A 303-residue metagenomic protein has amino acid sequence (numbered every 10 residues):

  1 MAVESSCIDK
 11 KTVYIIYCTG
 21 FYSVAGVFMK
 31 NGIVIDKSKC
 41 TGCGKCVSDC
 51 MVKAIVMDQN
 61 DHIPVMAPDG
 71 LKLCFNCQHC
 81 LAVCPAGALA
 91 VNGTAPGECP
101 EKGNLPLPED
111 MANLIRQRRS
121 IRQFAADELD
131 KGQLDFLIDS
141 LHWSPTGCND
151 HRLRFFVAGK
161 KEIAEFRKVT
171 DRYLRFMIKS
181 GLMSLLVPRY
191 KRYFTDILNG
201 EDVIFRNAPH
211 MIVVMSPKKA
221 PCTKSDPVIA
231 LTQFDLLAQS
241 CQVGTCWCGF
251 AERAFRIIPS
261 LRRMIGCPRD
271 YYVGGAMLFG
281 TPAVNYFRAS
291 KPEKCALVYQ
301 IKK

Functional and structural regions predicted by a protein language model:
A2-V56: Ferredoxin-type iron-sulfur electron-transfer modules and their immediate structural context
T41, L137, L141, H210-I212 (+2 more regions): Small-aliphatic-rich amphipathic alpha-helix that forms the alpha element of a beta-alpha
K45-H62, H79-P96: Iron-sulfur cluster-binding cysteine motifs and their immediate structural context in ferredoxin-like electron-transfer
D61-F75: Short linker/helix segments within small regulatory modules
L71-G87, E109-Q117: Short Fe-S-cluster ligation motifs
E101-F136, H142: Extended interfacial segments that mediate partner engagement and assembly in macromolecular machines
F156-P227: Glycine/small-residue-rich phosphate/adenosyl-binding loop
T195-N199, C267, Y272-K303: C-terminal helix-cap and adjacent tail motif
